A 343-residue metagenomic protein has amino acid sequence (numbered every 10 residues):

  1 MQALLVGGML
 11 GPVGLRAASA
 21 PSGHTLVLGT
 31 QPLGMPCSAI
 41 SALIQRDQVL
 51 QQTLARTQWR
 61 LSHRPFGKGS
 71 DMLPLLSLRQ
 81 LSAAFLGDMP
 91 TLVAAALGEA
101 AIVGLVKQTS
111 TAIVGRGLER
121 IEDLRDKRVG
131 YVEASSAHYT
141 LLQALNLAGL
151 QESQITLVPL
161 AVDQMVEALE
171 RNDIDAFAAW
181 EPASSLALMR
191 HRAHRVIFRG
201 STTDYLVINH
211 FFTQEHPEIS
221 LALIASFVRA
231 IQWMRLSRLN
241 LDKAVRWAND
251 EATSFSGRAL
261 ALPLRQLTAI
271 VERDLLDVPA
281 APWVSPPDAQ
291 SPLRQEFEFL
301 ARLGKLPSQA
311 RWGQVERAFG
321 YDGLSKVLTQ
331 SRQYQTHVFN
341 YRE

Functional and structural regions predicted by a protein language model:
M1-A18: N-terminal export signals
A20-Q151, T156-P159, D175-A178, V196-G200 (+2 more regions): Short, glycine-/small- and polar/acidic-enriched structural segments that line small-molecule recognition paths
G34-M35, H216-P307: Secondary-structure end/capping motifs
R46, G69-M72, G87-P90, A137-T140 (+9 more regions): Stable alpha-helical elements in mature extracytoplasmic
S62, L262-D274, R311-K326: Short linear loop/turn motifs
Y131-Y139, D163, Q214-L221, P287-S291: Soluble non-cytosolic domains of exported or imported proteins
V158, D163-A259: Pocket-lining segment of extracytoplasmic ligand-binding domains
L293-E343: Conserved C-terminal helix/tail region of periplasmic/extracytoplasmic solute-binding proteins
